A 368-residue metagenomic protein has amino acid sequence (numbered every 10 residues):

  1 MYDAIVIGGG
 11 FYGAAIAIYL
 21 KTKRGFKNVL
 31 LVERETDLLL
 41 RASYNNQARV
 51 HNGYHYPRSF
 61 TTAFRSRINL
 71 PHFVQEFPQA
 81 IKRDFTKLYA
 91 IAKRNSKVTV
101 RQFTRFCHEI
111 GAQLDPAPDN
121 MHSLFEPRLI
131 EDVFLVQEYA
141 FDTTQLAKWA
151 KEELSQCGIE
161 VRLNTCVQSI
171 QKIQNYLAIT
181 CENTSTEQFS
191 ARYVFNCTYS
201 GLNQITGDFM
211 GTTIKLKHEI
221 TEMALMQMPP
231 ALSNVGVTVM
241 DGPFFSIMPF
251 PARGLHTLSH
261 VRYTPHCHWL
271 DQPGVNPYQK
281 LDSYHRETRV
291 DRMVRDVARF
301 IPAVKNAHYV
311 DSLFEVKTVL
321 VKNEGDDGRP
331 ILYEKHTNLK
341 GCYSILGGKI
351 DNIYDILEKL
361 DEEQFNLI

Functional and structural regions predicted by a protein language model:
M1-Y12, L30: Beta1/beta-strand and adjacent pyrophosphate-binding region of the FAD-binding site in flavoprotein oxidoreductases
K21-Y44: Glycine-rich FAD pyrophosphate-binding loop
L39, E187-V239, P251-G254, L367: Central helical "cap/lid" subdomain
Q47-S123, L129-D132, L281-Y284: Dinucleotide-binding Rossmann-like beta1-alpha1 core, especially the glycine-rich loop that anchors the ADP
A90-L163, S169-N175, N323-K335: Flavin (FAD/FMN) cofactor-binding and adjacent substrate-gating region of FAD-dependent oxidoreductase domains
F134-Y193, C197-G207, I353-D361: Helical element adjacent to the flavin cofactor pocket in flavoenzyme catalytic cores
V237-D327: Active-site lid/adjacent beta-loop-alpha segment flanking the redox-cofactor pocket in flavoenzymes
R295-I368: C-terminal catalytic lobe of FAD-dependent flavoproteins
